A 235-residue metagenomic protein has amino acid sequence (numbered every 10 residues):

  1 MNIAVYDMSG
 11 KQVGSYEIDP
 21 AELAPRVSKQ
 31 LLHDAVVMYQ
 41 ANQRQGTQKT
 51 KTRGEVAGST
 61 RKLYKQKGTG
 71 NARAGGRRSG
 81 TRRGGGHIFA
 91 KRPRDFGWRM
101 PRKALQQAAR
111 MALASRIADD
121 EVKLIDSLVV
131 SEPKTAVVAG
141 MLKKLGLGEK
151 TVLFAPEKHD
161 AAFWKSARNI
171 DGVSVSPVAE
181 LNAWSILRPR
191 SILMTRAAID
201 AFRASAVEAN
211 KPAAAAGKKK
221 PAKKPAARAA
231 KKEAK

Functional and structural regions predicted by a protein language model:
M1-Q45, A90-K235: Extended polybasic, low-complexity segments that bind anionic RNA or targeting/receptor surfaces
T50-A90: Glycine/serine-rich anion-binding loops at beta->alpha junctions that coordinate negatively charged ligand groups
